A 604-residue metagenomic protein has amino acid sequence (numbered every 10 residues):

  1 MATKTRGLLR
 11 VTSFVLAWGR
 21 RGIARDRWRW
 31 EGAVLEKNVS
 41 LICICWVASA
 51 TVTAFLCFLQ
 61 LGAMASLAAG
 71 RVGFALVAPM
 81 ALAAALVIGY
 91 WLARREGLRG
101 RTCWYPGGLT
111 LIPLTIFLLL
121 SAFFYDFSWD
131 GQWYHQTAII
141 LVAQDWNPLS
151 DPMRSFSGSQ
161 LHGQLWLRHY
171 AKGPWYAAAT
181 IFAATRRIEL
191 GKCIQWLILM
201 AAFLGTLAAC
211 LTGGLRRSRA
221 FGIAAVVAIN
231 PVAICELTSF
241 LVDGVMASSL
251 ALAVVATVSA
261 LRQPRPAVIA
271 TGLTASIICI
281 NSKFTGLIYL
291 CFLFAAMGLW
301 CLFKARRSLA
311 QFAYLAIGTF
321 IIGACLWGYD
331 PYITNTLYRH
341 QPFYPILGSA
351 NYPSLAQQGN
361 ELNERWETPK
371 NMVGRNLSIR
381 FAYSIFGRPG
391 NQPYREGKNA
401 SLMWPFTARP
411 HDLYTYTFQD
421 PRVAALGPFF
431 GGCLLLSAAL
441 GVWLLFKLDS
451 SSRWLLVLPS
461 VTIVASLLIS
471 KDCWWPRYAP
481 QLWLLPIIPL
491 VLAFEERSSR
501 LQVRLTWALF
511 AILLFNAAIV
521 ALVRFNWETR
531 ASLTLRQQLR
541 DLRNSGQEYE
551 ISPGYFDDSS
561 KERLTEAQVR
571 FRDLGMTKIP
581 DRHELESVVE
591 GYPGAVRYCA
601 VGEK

Functional and structural regions predicted by a protein language model:
M1-T102: Membrane-embedded, hydrophobic transmembrane alpha-helices
F14, W18, W91-R94, L199-L211 (+2 more regions): Hydrophobic, aromatic-rich transmembrane alpha-helices and their immediate juxtamembrane boundary segments
I23-E31, A143, N147-S157, H162 (+2 more regions): Lumenal/periplasmic acceptor-binding loop at the mouth of the active site in multi-pass, GT-C-fold membrane enzymes
V34-L35, Y105-L114, A267-S276, L290-G298 (+4 more regions): Signature aromatic-anchored transmembrane alpha helix within multi-pass, membrane-resident enzymes that catalyze glycan
C57-L61, A85-A93, T180, L190-G214 (+2 more regions): Transmembrane-helix motifs of polytopic, lipid-linked glycan transferases
E189-L190, T206-P231, R262-P264, D449-V461: Transmembrane-helix signature of polytopic, membrane-embedded enzymes that assemble or transfer cell-envelope glycans
C235-M246: Short acidic/glycine- and proline-prone juxtamembrane loop motifs at membrane-interface regions of multi-pass membrane
L509-R570: Membrane-embedded, lumen/periplasm-facing catalytic core of multi-pass transferases that use lipid-linked donors
